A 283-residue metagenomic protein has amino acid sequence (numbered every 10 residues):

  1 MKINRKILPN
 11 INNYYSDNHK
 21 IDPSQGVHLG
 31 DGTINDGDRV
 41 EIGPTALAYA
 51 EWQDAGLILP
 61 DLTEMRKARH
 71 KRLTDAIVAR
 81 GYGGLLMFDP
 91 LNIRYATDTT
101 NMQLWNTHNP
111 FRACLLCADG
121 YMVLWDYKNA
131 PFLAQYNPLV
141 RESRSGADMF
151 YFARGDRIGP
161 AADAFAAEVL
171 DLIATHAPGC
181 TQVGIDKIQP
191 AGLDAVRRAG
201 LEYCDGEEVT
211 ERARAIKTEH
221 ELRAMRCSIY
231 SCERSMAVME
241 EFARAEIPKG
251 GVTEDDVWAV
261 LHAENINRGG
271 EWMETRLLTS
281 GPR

Functional and structural regions predicted by a protein language model:
M1-R234: A composition/biophysics-driven feature that prefers long, compositionally simple stretches
A76, S235, E264-R268: Short alpha-helical functional segments enriched in proximate histidine and acidic residues
I93-N106, C204-E219, F242, P248-R283: Short catalytic-site patches enriched in acidic/histidine residues that coordinate or position cofactors/metals
S231-E246: Solvent-exposed, amphipathic alpha-helical segments
